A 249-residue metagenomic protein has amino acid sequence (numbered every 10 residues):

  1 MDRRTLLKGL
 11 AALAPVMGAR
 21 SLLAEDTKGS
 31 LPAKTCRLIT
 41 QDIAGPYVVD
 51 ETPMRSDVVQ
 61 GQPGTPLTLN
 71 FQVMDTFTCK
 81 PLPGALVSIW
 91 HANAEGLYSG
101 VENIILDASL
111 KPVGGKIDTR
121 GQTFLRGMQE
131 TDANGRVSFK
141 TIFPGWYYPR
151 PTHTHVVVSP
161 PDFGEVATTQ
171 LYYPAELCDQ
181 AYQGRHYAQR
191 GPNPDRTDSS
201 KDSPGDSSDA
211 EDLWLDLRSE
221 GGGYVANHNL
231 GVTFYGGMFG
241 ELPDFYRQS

Functional and structural regions predicted by a protein language model:
M1-M17: N-terminal secretory signal peptides and thylakoid transit peptides that target proteins across membranes
A19-S21: C-terminal segment of classical bacterial N-terminal signal peptides
T27-S208, N227, G231-Q248: Beta-strand-dominated extracellular/periplasmic modules and repeats in secreted or surface-exposed proteins
S207-R218: Low-complexity, intrinsically disordered Gly/Pro/Thr-rich segments
E220-V225: Extracellular interaction modules
